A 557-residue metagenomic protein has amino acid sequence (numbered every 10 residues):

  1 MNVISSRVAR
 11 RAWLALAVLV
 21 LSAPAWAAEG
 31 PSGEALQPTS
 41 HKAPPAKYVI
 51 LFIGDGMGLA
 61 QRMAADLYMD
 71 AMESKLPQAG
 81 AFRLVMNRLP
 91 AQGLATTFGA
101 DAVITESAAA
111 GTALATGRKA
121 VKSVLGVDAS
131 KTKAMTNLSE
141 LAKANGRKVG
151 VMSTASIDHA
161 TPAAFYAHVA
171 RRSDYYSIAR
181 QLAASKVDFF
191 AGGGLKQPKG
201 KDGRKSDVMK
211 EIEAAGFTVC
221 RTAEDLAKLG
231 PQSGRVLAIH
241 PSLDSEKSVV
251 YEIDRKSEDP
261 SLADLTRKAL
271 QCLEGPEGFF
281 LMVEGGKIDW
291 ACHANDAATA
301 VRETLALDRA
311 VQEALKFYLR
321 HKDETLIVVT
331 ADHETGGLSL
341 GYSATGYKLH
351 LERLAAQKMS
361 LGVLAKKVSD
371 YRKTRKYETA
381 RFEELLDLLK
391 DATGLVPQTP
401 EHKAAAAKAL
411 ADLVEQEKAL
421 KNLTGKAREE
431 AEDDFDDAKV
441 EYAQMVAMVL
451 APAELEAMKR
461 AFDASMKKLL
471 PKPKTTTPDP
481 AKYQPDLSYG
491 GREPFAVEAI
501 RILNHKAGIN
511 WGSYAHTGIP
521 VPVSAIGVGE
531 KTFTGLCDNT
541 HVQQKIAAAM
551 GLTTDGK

Functional and structural regions predicted by a protein language model:
M1-V3, H505-K506: Compositionally biased, intrinsically disordered low-complexity regions used as flexible
N2-L14: Bacterial N-terminal signal peptides that target proteins for export
A12-P24: Bacterial N-terminal signal peptides
L19, W26, A60, Q92 (+2 more regions): Generic N-terminal helix/loop capping motif
A28-G33: Cleaved targeting-peptide boundary
L36, H41, A46-A64, L114-A164 (+3 more regions): Mobile, glycine-rich extracellular loop/lid and propeptide segments that shape or gate substrate/ligand access
A43-Y48, M57-T112, H159-K557: A post-motif C-terminal structural segment
